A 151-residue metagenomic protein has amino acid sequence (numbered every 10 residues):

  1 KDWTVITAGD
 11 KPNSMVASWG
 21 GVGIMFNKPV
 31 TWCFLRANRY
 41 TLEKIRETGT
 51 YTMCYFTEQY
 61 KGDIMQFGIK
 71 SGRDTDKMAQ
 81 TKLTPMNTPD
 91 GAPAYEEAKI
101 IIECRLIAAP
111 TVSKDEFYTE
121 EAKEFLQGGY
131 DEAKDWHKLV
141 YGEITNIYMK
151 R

Functional and structural regions predicted by a protein language model:
K1-A17, G21-R151: Active-site-proximal mixed secondary-structure blocks
